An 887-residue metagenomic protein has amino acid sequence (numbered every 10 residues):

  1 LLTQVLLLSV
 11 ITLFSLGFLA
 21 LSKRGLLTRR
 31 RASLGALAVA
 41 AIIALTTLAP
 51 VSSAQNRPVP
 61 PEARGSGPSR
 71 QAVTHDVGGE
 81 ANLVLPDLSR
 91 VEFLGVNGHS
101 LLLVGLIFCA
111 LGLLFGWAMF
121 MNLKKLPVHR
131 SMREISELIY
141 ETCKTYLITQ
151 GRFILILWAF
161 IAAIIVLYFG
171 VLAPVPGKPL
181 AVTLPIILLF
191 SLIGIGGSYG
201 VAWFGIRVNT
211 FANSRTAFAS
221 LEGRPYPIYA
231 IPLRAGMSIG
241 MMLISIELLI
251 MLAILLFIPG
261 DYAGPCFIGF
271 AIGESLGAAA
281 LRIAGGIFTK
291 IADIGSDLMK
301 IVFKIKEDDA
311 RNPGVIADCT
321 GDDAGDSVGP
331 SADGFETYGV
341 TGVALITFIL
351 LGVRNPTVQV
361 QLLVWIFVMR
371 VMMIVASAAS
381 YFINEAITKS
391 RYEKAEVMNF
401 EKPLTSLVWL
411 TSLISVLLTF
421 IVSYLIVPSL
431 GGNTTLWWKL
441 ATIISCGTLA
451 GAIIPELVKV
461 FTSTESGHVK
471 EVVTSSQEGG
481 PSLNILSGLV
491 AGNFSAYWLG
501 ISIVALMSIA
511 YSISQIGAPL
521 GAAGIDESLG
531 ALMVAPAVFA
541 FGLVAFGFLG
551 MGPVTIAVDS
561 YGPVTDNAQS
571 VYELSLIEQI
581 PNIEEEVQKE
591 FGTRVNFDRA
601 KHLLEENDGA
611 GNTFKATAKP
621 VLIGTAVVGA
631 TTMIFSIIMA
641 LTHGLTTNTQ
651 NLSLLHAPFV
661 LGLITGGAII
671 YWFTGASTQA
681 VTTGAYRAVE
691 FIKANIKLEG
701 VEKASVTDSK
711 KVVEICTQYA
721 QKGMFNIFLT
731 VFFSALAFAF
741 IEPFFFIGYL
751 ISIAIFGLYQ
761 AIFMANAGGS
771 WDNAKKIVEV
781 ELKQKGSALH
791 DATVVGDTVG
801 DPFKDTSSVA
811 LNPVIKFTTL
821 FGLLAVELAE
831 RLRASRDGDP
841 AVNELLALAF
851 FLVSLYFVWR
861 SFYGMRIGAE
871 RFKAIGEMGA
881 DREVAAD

Functional and structural regions predicted by a protein language model:
L2-D887: Hydrophobic packing and interface segments
